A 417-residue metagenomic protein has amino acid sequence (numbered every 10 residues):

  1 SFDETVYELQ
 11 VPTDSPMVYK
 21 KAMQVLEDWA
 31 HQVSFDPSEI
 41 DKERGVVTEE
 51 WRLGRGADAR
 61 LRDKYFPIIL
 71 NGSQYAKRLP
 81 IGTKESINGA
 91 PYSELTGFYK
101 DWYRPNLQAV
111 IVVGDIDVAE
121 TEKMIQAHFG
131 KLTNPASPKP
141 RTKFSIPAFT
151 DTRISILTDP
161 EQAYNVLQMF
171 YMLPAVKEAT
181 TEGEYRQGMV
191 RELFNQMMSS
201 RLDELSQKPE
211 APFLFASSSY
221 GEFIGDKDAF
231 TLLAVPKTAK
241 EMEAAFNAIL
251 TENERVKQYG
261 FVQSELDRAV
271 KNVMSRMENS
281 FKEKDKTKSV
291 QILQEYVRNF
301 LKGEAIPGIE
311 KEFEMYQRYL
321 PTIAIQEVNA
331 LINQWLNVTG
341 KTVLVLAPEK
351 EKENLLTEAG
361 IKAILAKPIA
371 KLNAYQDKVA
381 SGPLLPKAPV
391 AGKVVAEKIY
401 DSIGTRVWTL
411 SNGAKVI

Functional and structural regions predicted by a protein language model:
S1-D28, D58-E85, L107-V113, A163-R186 (+3 more regions): M16 family metallopeptidases and their MPP-like homologs
F2-L9, K42-W51, G56: Short, structured secondary-structure elements that scaffold catalytic or ligand/cofactor-binding regions
Y7, L26, V47, L95 (+5 more regions): Divalent metal-coordination and catalytic microenvironments
D36, N134-P138, Q258-L266: Flexible helix-coil linker/hinge segments at domain or subdomain boundaries
P37, R44, D58, L95-A127 (+1 more regions): Non-catalytic, conformational "gating/processing" segments within enzyme and secreted inhibitor domains
R44-W51, I125, A269-M277: Short amphipathic alpha-helical coiled-coil/interface segments
I87-P91, L95: Alpha-helical scaffold elements lining the catalytic groove of polysaccharide deacetylases
D117-E184, G188-M189, N195-D203, D267-K271 (+1 more regions): Proteolytic maturation boundary segments
